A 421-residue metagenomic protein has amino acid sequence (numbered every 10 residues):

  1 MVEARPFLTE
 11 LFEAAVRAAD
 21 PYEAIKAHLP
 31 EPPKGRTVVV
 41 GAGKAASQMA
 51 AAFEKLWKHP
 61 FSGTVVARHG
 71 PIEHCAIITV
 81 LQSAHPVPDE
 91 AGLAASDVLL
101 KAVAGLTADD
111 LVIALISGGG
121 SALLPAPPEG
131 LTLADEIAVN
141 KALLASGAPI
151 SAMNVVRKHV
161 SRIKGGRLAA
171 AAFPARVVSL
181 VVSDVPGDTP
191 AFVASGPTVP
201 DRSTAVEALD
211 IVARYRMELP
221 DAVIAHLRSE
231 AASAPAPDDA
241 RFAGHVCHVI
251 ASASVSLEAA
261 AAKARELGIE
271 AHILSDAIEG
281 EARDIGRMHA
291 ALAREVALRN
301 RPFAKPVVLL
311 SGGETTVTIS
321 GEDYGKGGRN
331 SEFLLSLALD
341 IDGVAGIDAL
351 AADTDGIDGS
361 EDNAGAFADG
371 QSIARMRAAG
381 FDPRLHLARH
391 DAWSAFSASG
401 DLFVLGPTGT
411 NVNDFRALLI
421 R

Functional and structural regions predicted by a protein language model:
M1-V40, Q48-M49: An N-terminal, well-structured beta->alpha segment
A52-F61, I77-T79, L100, P127-A138 (+5 more regions): A glycine- and small-aliphatic-rich helix-loop capping segment at beta-alpha/alpha-beta transitions that lines
V66-A108, V156-R157: Glycine-rich oxoanion-binding loops at beta->alpha junctions
K101-F192, P197-P200, G380, R384 (+4 more regions): Glycine-rich, mobile lid/loop segments that gate access to catalytic sites or pores
L131-A148, D201-M217, G321-A349: Gly/Ser/Thr-rich active-site loops/lids in small-molecule metabolic enzymes that frequently grip phosphoryl groups
V178, P200-M288, L292, A297: Accessory alpha-helical/coil subdomains and C-terminal extensions that flank or cap enzyme catalytic cores
G268-A351: Active-site segments that bind and position negatively charged phosphate/pyrophosphate groups
E332-R421: Internal helix-turn-beta structural module
